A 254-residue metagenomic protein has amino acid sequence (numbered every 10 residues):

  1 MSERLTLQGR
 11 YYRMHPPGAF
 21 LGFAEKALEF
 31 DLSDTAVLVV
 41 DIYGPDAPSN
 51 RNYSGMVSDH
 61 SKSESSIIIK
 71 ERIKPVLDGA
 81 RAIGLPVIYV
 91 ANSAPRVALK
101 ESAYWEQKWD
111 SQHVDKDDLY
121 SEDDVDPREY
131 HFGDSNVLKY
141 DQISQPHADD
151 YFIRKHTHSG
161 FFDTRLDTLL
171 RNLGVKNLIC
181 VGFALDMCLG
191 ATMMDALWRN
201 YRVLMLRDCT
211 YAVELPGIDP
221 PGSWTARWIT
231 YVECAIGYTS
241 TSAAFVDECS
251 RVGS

Functional and structural regions predicted by a protein language model:
M1-A36, Y43-S54, S63-S66, P75 (+2 more regions): Active-site-adjacent betaalpha module
V57: A short, gly/pro- and small-residue-rich
K70: Active-/binding-site microenvironments in catalytic and ligand-binding cores
